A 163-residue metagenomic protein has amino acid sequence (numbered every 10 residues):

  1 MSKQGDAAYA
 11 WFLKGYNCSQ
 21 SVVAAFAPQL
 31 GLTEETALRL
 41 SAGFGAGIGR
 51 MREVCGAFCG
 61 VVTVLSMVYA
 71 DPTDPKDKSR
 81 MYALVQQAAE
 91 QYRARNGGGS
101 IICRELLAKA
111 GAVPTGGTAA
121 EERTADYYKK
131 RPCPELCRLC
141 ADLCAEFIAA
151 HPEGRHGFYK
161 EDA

Functional and structural regions predicted by a protein language model:
M1-K14: Polybasic, low-complexity association/targeting segments
L13-Y16, L30: Extended beta-strand/beta-hairpin segments
Y16, F44-T63: Glycine/serine-rich anion-binding loops at beta->alpha junctions that coordinate negatively charged ligand groups
A25-G43, V113-T118: Acidic-glycine-rich active-site phosphate/pyrophosphate-binding loop
Q29-R39, L65-Q87, P152-R155: Phosphate-handling active-site elements
V85-A163: C-terminal binding/interaction regions
